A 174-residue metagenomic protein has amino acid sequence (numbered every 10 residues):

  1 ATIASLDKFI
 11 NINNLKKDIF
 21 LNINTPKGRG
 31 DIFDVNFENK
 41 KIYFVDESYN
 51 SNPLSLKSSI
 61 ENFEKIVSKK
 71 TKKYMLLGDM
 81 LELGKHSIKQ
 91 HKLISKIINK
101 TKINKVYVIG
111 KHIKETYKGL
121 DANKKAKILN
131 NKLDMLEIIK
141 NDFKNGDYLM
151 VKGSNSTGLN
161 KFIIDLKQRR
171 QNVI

Functional and structural regions predicted by a protein language model:
A1-I174: ATP-dependent carboxylate-amine ligase
